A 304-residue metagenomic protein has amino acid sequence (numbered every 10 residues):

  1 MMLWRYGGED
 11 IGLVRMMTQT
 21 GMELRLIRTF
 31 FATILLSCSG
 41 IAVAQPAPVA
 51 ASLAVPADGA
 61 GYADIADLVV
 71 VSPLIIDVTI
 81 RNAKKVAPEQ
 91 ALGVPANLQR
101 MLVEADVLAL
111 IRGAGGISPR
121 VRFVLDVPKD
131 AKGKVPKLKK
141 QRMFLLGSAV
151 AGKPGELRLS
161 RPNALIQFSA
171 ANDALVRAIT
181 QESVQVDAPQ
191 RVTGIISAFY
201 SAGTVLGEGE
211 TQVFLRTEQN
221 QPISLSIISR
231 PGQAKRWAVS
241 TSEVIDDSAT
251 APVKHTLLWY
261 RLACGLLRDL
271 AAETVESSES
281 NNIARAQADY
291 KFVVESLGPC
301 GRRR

Functional and structural regions predicted by a protein language model:
M16-F31: Bacterial N-terminal signal peptides that target proteins for export
S39-I41: N-terminal signal peptide c-region/cleavage motif recognized by signal peptidases
V43-R304: Transition segments tied to proteolytic processing and entry into folded domains
